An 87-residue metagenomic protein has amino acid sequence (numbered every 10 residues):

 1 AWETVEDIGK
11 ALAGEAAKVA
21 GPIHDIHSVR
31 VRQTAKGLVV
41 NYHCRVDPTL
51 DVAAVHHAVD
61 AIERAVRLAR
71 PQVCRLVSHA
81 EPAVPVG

Functional and structural regions predicted by a protein language model:
A1-G87: Alpha-helical transmembrane segments and adjacent TM-loop junctions that form the membrane-embedded core of multi-pass
